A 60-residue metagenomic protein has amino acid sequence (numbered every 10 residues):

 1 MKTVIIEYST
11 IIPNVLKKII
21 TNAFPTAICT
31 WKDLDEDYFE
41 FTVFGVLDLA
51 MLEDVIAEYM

Functional and structural regions predicted by a protein language model:
M1-T3, E36-E40: A generic structural signal for beta-strand entry/edge sites
V4, F24-I28, A57-M60: Charged low-complexity stretches with an acidic bias
E7-A27: Short amphipathic alpha-helix segments
S9-P13, T42-A50: Helix N-cap motif at beta-to-alpha junctions
I19-T21, M51-M60: Short amphipathic alpha-helices in soluble, non-transmembrane regions that often serve as interface/regulatory elements
T30-E36: RNA-recognition motif
